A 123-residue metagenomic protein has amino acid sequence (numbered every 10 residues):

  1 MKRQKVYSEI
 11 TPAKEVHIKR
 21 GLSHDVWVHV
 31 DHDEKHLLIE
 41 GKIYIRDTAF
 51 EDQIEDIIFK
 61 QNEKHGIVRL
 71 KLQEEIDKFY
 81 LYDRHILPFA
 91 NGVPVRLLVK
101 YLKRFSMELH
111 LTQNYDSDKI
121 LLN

Functional and structural regions predicted by a protein language model:
M1-V28, L72-Q73: Charge-rich, low-complexity N-terminal segments
A13-E15, E34-L38, I76-Y80: A generic structural signal for beta-strand entry/edge sites
L22-R46: Long, continuous compositionally biased terminal/linker segments
H36, D47-A49, F89-N91: A short local loop/turn or secondary-structure capping micro-motif enriched for an aromatic residue
E40-Y80, R84: Short, internal acidic amphipathic alpha-helical interface segments that mediate docking to partner proteins
L70-K103, S117-L121: Well-ordered alpha/beta subsegment
M107: Long, contiguous binding/interaction regions
T112-D116: Long, charge-dense
